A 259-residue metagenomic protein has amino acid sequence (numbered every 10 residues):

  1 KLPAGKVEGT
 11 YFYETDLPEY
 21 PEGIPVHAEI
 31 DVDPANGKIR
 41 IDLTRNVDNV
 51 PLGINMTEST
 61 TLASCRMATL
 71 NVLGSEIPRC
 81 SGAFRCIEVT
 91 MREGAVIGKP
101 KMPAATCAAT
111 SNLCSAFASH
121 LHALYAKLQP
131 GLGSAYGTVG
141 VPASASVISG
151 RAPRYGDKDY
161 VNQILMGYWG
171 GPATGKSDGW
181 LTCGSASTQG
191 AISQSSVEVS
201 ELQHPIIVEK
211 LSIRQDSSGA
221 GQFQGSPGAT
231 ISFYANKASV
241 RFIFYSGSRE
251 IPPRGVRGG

Functional and structural regions predicted by a protein language model:
K1-G259: Glycine/proline-enriched, intrinsically flexible loops and inter-domain linkers
